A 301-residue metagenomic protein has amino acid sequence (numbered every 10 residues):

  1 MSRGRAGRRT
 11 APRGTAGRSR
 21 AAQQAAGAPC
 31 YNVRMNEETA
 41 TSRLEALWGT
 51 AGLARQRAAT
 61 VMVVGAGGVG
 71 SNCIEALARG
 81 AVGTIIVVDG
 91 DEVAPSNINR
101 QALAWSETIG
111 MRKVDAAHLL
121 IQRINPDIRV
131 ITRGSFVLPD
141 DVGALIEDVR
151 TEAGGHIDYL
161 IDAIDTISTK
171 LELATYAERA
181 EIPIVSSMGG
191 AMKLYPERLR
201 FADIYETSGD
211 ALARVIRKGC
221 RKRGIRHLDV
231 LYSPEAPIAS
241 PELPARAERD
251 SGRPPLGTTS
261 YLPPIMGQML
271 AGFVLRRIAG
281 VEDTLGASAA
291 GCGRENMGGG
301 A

Functional and structural regions predicted by a protein language model:
M1-P29: Compositionally biased, low-complexity flexible segments
Y31-M62: N-terminal charged helix/coil linker that caps or initiates catalytic domains
V63-G65, V88: Conserved N-terminal Rossmann-fold NAD(P)-binding element of oxidoreductases
V69: Hydrophobic/small residue at the entry helix of a nucleotide-binding pocket
R79-T84: Conserved S-adenosyl-L-methionine
V87-N125: Glycine-rich phosphate-binding loop and adjoining beta1-alpha1-beta2 segment of Rossmann-like nucleotide-binding folds
G134-V142: Conserved SAM/SAH-binding loop
V149-D158, T166-T169, R179, I184 (+3 more regions): Glycine-rich phosphate/adenylate-binding loop
